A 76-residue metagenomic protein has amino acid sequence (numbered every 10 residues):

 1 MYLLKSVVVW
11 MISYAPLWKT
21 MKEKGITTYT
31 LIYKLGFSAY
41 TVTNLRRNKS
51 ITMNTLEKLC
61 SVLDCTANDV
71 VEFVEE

Functional and structural regions predicted by a protein language model:
M1-T27: A short, Lys/Arg-rich alpha-helix, primarily the initiator
M21, I32, C60: The alpha-helix within a helix-turn-helix
G25-T43: Short alpha-helical DNA-recognition segment
T28, M53-L56, A67: Helix-turn-helix DNA-binding elements, focusing on the entry/boundary residues of the two helices that contact DNA
R46, V74: DNA major-groove recognition helix of helix-turn-helix
K58-C60, V70-V71: Hydrophobic micro-packing sites on short alpha-helices
